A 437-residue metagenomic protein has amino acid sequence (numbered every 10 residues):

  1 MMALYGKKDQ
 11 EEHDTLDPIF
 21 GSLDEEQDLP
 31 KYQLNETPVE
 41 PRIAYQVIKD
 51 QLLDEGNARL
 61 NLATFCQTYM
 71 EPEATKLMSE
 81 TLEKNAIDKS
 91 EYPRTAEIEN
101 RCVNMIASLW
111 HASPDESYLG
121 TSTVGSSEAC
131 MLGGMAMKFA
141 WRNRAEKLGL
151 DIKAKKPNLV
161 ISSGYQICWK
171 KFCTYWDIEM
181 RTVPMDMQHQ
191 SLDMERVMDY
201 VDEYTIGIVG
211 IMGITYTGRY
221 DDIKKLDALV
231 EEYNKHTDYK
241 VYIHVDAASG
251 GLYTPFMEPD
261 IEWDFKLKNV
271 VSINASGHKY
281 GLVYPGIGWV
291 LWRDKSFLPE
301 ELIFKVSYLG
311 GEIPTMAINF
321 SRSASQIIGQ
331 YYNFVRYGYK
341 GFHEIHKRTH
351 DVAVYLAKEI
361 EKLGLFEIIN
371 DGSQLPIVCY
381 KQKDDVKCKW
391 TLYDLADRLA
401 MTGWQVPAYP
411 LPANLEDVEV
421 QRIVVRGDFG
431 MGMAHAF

Functional and structural regions predicted by a protein language model:
M1-S117, G403-V406, Q421: N-terminal entrance/gating region of PLP-dependent enzymes' catalytic architecture
G6, Q10-D17, T121, G125-E301 (+1 more regions): Conserved PLP-enzyme active-site core in the AAT-like
E99-I106, Y165-K170, D193-V201, N319 (+3 more regions): Structured alpha-helical segments in the cores of large, soluble enzyme domains
S108-S117, N143-G149, I360-I369: Surface-exposed helix-capping loop/turn segments at secondary-structure junctions
E116-S117, A154, N370-I377, E416-V420: Short Gly/Ser/Thr- and Asp/Glu-enriched loop/turn motifs at secondary-structure junctions
Y233, L415-F437: PLP-dependent enzyme catalytic core of the Aspartate aminotransferase-like
F256-L375, K381-V386: Active-site C-terminal subdomain of aminotransferase-like
F366-G403, G427, M431: Conserved PLP-binding catalytic core of the aspartate aminotransferase-like
